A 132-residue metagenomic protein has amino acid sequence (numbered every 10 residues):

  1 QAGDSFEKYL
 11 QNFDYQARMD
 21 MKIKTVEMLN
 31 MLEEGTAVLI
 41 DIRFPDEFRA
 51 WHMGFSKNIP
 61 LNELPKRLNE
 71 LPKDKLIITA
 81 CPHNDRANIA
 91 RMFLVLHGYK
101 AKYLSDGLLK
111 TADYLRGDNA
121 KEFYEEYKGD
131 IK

Functional and structural regions predicted by a protein language model:
Q1-A37, P45-L76, D85-K132: Rhodanese-like catalytic fold shared by cysteine-dependent sulfurtransferases and DSP/PTP-type phosphatases
T79-C81: Short, surface-exposed ligand- or partner-binding patches at beta-edge/loop junctions that are enriched in aromatics
